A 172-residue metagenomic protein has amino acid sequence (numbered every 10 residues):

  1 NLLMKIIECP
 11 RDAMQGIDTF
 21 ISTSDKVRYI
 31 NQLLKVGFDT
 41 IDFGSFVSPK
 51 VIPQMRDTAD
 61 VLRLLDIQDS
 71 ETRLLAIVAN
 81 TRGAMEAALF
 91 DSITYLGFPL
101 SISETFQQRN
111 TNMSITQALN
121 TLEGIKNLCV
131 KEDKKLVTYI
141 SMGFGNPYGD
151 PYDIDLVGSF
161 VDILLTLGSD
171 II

Functional and structural regions predicted by a protein language model:
L2-M4, G37-D39, I67-L74, S92-T94 (+2 more regions): Short, well-ordered coil/turn segments that N-cap beta-strands
I7-E8, T94-S103, V137-S141: Non-cysteine beta-strand/loop elements that form the S-adenosyl-L-methionine
E8-V27, R73-T81, Q107-I115, M142-D155: Active-site mouth loops of central-metabolism enzymes
A13, L33, A87, L96 (+1 more regions): Conserved, mostly hydrophobic/aromatic
T23-Q32, V36-D69, A76-E86, S92-I93: Glycine-rich, positively charged N-terminal anion/phosphate-binding segment
D39-L65, L100-M113, M142-Y148, I172: Glycine-rich, proline-tolerant flexible connector loops at the mouths of alpha/beta enzymes
V51-A76, T116-V137, F160-I163: Alpha-helix-loop-beta-strand connector modules within alpha/beta enzyme cores
S92-Y95, I154-I172: Structural recognition of alpha->loop->beta junctions
